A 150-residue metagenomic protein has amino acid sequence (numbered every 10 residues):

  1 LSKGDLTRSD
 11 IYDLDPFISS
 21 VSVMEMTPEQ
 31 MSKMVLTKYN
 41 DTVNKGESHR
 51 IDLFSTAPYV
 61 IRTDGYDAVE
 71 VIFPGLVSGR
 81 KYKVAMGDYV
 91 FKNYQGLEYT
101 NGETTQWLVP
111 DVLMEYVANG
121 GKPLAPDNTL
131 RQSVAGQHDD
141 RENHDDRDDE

Functional and structural regions predicted by a protein language model:
L1-E142, D148: Catalytic centers of hydrolytic enzymes
